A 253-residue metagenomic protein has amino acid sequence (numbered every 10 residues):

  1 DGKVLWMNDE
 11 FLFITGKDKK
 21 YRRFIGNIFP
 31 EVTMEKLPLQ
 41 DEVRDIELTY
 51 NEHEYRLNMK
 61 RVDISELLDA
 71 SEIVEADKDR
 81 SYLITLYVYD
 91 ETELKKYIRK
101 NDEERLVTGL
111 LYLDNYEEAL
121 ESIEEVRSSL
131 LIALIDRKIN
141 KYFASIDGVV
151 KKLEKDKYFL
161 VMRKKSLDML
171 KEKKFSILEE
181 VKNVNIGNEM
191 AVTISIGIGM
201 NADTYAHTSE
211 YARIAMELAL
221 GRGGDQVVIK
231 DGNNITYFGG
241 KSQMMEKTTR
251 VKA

Functional and structural regions predicted by a protein language model:
D1-R44, S128: PAS-family sensory domains
V32-K96, V192-G197, N201: PAS-family sensory/regulatory modules and their coupling/dimerization elements
R56-N58, K152-F159, I186-I214, D225-G232: A short glycine-enriched loop-to-beta-strand structural element that forms part of the catalytic core of nucleotide
S65-V126, G221, N233-E246, K252: Sensory coupling linkers of modular signal transduction proteins
R99-N101, L178, N201-Q226, M244-V251: Catalytic-core segments of nucleotide cyclases and related cyclic-nucleotide turnover enzymes
A119-L134, M169: Conserved catalytic/dimerization core of cyclic nucleotide/dinucleotide signaling enzymes
L131, E154-E179, D203-T208: Short helix/loop segment flanking the catalytic signature motif in cyclic-nucleotide metabolism enzymes
R137-S166, N188-E189: Conserved helix-loop-beta segment at the catalytic/binding core of cyclic-nucleotide signaling proteins
